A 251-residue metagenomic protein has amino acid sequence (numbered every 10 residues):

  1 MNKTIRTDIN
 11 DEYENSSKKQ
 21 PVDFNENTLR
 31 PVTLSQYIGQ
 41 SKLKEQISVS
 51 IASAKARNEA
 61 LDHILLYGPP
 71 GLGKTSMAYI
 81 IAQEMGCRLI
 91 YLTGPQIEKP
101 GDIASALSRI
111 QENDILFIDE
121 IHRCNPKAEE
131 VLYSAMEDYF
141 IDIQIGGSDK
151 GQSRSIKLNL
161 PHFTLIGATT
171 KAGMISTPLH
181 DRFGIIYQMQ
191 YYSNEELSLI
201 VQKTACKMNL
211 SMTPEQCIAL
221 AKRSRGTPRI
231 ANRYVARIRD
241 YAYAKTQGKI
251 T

Functional and structural regions predicted by a protein language model:
M1-N25: Interdomain "pre-motor" coupling segment immediately N-terminal to P-loop NTPase/helicase cores
V22-Y67, D102-A104: Pre-Walker A (pre-P-loop) alpha-helix and adjacent loop at the N terminus of AAA/AAA+ ATPase modules, a conserved
A52, K127-P161, I185: Conserved catalytic/switch belt of AAA+ P-loop NTPases
A52-G94, A106-E112, Y133: Walker A/P-loop
I81, P100, D114-Q144, A172-R182: Conserved AAA+/SF3 P-loop NTPase catalytic/coupling segment centered on the Walker-B
L92, F117-D119, D142-G147, K157-T170: Structural recognition of the conserved hydrophobic beta-strand(s) that form the central parallel beta-sheet of P-loop
M174-M208, P214-K222, R233: Conserved AAA+ ATPase core "coupling" helix
I218-K222, R229-A244: C-terminal helical "lid" of AAA+/P-loop NTPase domains
